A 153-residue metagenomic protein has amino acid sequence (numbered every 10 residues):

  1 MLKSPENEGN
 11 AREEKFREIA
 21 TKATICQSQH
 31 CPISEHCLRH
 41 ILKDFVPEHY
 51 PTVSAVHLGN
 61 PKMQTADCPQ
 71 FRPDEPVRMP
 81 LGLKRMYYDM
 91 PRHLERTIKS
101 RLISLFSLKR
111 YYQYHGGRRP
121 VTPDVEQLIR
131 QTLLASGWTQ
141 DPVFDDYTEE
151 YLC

Functional and structural regions predicted by a protein language model:
M1-F71: N-terminal cysteine/histidine-rich coordination modules
Q27, R101, R119: Short, charged/polar micro-motifs that form catalytic or ligand-binding hotspots
R72-T97, W138-F144: A short, Lys/Arg-rich alpha-helix, primarily the initiator
L94-S104, Y111: Short alpha-helical "recognition helix" segments of helix-turn-helix
S104-F106, S136: Residues at alpha-helix termini
S107-T122: Recognition helix of helix-turn-helix/homeodomain-like DNA-binding domains that insert into the DNA major groove
D124-P142: DNA major-groove recognition helix of helix-turn-helix/homeodomain DNA-binding modules
P142-C153: Short amphipathic recognition helices of helix-turn-helix/homeodomain-type DNA-binding modules
